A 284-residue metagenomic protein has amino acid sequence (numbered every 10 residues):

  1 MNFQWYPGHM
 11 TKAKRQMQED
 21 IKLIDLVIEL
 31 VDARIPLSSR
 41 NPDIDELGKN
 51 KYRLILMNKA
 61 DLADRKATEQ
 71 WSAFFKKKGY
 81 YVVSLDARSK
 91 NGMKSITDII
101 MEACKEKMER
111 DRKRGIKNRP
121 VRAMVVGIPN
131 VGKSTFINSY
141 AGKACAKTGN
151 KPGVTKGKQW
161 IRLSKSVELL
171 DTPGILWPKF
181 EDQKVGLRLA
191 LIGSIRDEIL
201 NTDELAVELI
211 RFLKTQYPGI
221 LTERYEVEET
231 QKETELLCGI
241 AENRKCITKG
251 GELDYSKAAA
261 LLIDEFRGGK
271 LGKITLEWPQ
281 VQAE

Functional and structural regions predicted by a protein language model:
M1-L26, R34-D43, L47-R53, K66 (+2 more regions): Helix-rich effector regions associated with P-loop NTPase G domains
E29, I55-M57, V125: Structural beta-sheet core signal
V31-R34, A60, Y140, P173: Anionic group-transfer/hydrolysis microenvironments
K51-D61: Active-site cofactor/substrate anionic-group-binding motifs, chiefly glycine- and Lys/Arg-rich phosphate-binding loops
D61-V126, C145: Canonical P-loop GTPase G-domain recognition
A87, I137, V167-L170: Conserved active-site beta-strand-loop modules that form the wall/rim of enzyme catalytic pockets and either contain
K107-D111, N138, A144-N150, Q216-L221: Short, structured loop/turn "capping" segments at alpha-beta junctions
R122-G142, A146, T172: Glycine-rich phosphate-binding P-loop
